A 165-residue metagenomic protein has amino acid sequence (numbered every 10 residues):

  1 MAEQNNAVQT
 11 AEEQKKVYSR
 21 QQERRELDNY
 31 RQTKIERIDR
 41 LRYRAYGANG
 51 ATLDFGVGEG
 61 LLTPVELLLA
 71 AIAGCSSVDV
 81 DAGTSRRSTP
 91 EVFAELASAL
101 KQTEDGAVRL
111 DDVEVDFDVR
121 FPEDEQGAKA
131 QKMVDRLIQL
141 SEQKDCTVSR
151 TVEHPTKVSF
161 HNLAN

Functional and structural regions predicted by a protein language model:
A2-A70, D81-N165: Extended beta-strand/beta-hairpin segments
I72-S76: Alpha-helical metal-binding/catalytic segments enriched in His/Glu/Asp
